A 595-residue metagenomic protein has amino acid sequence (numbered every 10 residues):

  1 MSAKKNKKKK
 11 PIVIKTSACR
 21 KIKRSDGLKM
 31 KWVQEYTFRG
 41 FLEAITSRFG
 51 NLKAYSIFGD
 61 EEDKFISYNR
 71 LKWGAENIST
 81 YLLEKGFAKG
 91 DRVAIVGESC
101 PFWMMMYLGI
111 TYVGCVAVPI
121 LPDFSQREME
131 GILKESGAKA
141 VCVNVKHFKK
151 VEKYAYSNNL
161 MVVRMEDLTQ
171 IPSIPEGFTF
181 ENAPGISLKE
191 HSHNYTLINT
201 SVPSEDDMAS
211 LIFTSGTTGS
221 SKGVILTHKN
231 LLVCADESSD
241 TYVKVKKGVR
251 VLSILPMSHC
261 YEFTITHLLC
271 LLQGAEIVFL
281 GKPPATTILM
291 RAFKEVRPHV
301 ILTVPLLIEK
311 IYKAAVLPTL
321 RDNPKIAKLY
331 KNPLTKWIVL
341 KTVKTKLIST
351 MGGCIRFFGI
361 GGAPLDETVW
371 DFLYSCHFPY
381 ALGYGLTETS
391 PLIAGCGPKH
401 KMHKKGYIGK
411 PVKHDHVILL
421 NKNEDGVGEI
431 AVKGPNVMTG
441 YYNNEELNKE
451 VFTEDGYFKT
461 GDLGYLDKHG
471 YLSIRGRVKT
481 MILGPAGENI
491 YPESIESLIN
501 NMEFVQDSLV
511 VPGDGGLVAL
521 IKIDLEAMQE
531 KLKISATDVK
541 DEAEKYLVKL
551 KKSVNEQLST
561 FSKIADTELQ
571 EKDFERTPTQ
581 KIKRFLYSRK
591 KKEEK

Functional and structural regions predicted by a protein language model:
G50-K53, A183-F213, S220, K244-R250: Conserved pre-ATP/AMP-binding loop-to-beta segment of ANL
A54-C100, M104-L108, S125-E130, H228: Conserved AMP-binding/adenylate-forming core of the ANL superfamily
F65-N69, A209-A235: Conserved AMP-binding A3 loop
P122-Y156, C234-L252, A285-H299: Conserved ATP-dependent adenylate/AMP-binding module captured primarily in the ANL superfamily
K150-E205, A315-K346: ANL superfamily adenylate-forming
L232-R250, M257-K344, C354, P379: Conserved AMP-binding/adenylation subdomain of ANL enzymes
D425-G484, N501: Conserved ATP-binding/catalytic segment of the ANL
I482, D507-V510, G515, K549-K595: Conserved C-terminal "lid"/linker of ANL adenylate-forming enzymes
